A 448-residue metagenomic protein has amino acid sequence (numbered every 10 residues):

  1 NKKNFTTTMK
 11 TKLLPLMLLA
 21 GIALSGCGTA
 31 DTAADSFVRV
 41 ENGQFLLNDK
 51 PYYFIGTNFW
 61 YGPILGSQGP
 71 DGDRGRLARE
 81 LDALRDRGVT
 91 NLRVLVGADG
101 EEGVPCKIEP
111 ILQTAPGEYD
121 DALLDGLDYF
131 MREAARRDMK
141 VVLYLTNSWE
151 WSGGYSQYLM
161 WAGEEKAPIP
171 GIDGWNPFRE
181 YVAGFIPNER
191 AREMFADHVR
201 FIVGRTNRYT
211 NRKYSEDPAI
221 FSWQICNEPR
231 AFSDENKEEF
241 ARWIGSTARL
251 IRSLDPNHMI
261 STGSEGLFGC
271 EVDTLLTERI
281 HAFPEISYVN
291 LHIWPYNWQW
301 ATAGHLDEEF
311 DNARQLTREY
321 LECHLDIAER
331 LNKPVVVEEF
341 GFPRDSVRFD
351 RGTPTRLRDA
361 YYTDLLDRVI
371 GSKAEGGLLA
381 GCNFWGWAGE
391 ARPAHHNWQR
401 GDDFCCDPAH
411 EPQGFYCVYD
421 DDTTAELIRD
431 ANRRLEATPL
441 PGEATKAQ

Functional and structural regions predicted by a protein language model:
N1-T8: Short, Lys/Arg-enriched N-terminal segments with co-localized hydrophobic residues within the first ~10-30 amino acids
T11-L13, V94: Hydrophobic alpha-helical segments, especially transmembrane helices and their immediate juxtamembrane helical caps
L13-I22: Sec-dependent N-terminal signal peptides
S25-G26: C-terminal motif of bacterial Sec signal peptides marking the signal peptidase cleavage site
A30-A33: Ser/Thr/Pro/Gly-rich low-complexity linker/stalk segments immediately outside membranes or between
D35-A301, E309-V335, F340-E443: Active-site mouth of glycoside hydrolases
G304: Amphipathic helical hotspot of TIR/SEFIR-family domains
K446-Q448: Short, solvent-exposed mixed-charge patches
